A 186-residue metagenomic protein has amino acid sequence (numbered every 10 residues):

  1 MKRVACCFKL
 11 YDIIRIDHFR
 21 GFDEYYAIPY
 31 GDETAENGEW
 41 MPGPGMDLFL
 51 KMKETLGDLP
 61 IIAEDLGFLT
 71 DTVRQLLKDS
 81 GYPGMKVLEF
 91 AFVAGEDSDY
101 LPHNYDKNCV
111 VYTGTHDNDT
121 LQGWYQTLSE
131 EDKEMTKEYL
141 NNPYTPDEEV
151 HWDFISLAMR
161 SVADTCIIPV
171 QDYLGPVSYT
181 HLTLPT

Functional and structural regions predicted by a protein language model:
M1-I167, Q171-Y173, V177: Alpha-amylase-like alpha-glycosidases and glucanotransferases acting on alpha-linked glucans and related
T180-T186: Conserved small/polar residues in nucleotide/adenosyl-binding loops
